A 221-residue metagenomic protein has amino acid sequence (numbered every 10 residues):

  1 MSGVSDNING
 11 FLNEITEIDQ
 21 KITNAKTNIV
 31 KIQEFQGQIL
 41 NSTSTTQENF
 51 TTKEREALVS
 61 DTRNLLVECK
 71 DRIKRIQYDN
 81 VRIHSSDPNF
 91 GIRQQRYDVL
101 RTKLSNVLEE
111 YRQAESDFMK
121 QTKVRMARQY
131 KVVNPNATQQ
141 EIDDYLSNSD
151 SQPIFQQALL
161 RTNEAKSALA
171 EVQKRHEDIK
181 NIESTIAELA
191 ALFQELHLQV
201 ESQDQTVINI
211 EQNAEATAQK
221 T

Functional and structural regions predicted by a protein language model:
M1-D19, T23, T27, Q33-L198: Regulatory linker/N-terminal fringe of the SNARE motif in t-SNAREs
D204-T221: Juxtamembrane amphipathic/hinge helix adjacent to a transmembrane helix
